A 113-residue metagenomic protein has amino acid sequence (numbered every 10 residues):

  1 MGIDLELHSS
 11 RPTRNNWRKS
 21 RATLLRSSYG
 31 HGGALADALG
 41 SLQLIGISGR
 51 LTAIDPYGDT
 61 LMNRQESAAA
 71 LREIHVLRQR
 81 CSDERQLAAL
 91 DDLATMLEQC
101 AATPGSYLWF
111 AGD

Functional and structural regions predicted by a protein language model:
M1-D113: Acidic (Asp/Glu-rich) sequence patches and key acidic residues that form negatively charged surfaces used
